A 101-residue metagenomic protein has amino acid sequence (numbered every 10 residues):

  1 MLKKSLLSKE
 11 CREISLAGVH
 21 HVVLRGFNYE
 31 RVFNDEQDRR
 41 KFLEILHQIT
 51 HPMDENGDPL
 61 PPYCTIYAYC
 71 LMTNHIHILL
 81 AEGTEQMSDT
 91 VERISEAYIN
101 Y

Functional and structural regions predicted by a protein language model:
M1-Y101: Short catalytic/metal-binding and nucleic-acid-binding patches
